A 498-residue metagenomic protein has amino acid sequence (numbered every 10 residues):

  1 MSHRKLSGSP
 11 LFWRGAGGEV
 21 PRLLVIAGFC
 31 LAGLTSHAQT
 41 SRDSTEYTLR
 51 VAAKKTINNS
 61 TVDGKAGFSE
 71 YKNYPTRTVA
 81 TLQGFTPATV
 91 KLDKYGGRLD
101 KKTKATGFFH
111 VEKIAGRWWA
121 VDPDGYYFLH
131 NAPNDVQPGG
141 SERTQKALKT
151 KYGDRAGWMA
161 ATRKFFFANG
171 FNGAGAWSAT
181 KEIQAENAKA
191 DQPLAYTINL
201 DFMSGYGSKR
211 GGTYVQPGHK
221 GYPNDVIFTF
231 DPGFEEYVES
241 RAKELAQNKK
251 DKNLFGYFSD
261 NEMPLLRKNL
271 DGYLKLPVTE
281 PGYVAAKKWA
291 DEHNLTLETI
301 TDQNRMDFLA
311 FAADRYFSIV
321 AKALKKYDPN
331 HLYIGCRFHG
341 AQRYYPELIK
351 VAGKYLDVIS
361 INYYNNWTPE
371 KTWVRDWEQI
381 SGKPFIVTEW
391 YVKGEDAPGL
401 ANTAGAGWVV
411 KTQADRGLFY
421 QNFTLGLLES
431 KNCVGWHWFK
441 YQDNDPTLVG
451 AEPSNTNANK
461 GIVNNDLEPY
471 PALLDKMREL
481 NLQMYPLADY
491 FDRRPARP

Functional and structural regions predicted by a protein language model:
W13-G15: Glycine-biased, low-complexity coil/linker segments
R22-G33: Bacterial N-terminal signal peptides
L49-R50, K55, N59-Q192, G205-K252 (+1 more regions): Active-site-adjacent substrate/metal-binding segments within catalytic domains of carbohydrate-active enzymes
P123, G221-F230, S240-R241, K250-N330 (+1 more regions): Polysaccharide-binding and catalytic clefts of secreted carbohydrate-active enzymes
E186-G221, D251-F255, S259-L295, P446-V463: Aromatic- and acidic-residue-enriched segments that line the glycan-binding/catalytic groove of carbohydrate-active
L254-G256, N261, W390, A404-I462: Substrate-binding cleft of secreted/luminal carbohydrate-active enzymes
K275-Y283, F439-P498: Aromatic-rich peripheral "rim/lid" segments of glycoside hydrolase catalytic domains that contact and position glycan
D307-K322, K326-G405, Q421, L425: Glycoside hydrolase catalytic-domain groove-lining segments
